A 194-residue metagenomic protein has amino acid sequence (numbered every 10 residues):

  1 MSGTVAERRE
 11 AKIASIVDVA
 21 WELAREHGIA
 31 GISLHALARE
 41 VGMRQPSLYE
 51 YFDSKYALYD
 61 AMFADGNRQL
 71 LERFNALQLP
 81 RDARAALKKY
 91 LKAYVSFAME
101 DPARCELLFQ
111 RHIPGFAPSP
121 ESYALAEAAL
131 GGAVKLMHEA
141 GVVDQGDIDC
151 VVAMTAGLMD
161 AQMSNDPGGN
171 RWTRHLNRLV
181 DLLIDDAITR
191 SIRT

Functional and structural regions predicted by a protein language model:
M1-A11, S191-T194: N-terminal intrinsically disordered/low-complexity leader segments
S15, V19, L23-A57, A61: Helix-turn-helix
I16-A24, G66, L70, Y94 (+1 more regions): Short hydrophobic clusters on alpha-helical segments that form packing/core surfaces in small helical domains
Y59-G66, L108, L125: Alpha-helical DNA-contacting segments of helix-turn-helix folds
A61, N75-A103, A126-A128, I148-V151: Hydrophobic alpha-helical connector segments
L71, F97, G115-V152, R174-L182: Amphipathic alpha-helical packing segments from all-alpha helical-bundle domains
M99-A117, D160-D166: Amphipathic alpha-helical segments used for helix-helix packing
V152-N170, I184-R193: Amphipathic C-terminal alpha-helical segment
